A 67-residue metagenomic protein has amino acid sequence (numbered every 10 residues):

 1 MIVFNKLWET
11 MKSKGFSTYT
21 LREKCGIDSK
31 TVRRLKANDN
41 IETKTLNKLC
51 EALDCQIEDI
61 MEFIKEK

Functional and structural regions predicted by a protein language model:
M1-T20: A short, Lys/Arg-rich alpha-helix, primarily the initiator
K6-T10, L35, M61-K67: Short, charged recognition helix plus adjacent turn of helix-turn-helix-like nucleic-acid-binding domains
K12, E23, E51: Alpha-helical residues within the helix-turn-helix
G15-R33: Short alpha-helical DNA-recognition segment
T43-L46: Long, hydrophobic alpha-helical segments
K48-C50, I60-M61: Hydrophobic micro-packing sites on short alpha-helices
L53-C55: A short, glycine-centered helix-capping/turn motif at helix boundaries that positions DNA-contacting or catalytic
